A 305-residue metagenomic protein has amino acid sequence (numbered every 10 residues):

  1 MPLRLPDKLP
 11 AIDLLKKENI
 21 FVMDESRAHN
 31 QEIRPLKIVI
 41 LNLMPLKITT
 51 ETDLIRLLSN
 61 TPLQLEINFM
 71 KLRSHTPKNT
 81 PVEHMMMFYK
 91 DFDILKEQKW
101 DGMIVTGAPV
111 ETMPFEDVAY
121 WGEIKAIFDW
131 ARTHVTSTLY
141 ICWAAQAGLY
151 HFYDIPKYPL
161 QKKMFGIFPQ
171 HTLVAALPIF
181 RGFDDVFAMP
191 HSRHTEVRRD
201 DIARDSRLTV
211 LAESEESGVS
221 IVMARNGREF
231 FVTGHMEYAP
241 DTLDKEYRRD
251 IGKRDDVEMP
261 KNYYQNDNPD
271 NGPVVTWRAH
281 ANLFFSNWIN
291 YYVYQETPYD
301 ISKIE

Functional and structural regions predicted by a protein language model:
M1-S74, Y89, D93-L95, K99 (+2 more regions): Amide-donor transfer/coupling interface in amidating biosynthetic enzymes
D53-I55, H84, D117-Y120, Y153-P156 (+2 more regions): Short, glycine/charged-enriched secondary-structure capping and boundary segments
R73-M86: N-terminal beta-loop-helix "entrance" segment that forms/cooperates in small-molecule cofactor or anionic ligand
W100, V105-V174: Cysteine-nucleophile active-site neighborhood
